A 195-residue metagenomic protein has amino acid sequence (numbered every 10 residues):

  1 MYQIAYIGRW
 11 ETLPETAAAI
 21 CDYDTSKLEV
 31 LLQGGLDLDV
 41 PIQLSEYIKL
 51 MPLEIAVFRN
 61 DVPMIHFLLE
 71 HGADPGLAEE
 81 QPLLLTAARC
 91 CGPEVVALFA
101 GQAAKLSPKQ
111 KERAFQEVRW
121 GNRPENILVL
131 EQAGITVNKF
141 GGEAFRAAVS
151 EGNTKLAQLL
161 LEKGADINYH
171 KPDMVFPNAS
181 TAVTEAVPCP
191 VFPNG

Functional and structural regions predicted by a protein language model:
A5, I20, L32-Q33, V57 (+8 more regions): Ankyrin-repeat helical core positions
Y6-A18, P41-E54, L77-T86, P108-V118 (+2 more regions): Ankyrin-repeat boundary/"N-cap" motif
E15-D22, K27: Alpha-helical segment of the N-proximal tetratricopeptide repeat
K27, P63-M64, E94-V95, E125-N126 (+2 more regions): Conserved ankyrin/ankyrin-like repeat signature
V30-D37, H66-D74, A97-K105, L128-T136 (+1 more regions): Ankyrin repeat domain, specifically the short helix-to-loop turn at the C-terminus of the second helix of each repeat
L85-V96, A100-Q102, K109, R113-G121 (+2 more regions): Core solenoid repeat modules with strong leucine/isoleucine-rich periodicity, prominently canonical LRR arrays but also
